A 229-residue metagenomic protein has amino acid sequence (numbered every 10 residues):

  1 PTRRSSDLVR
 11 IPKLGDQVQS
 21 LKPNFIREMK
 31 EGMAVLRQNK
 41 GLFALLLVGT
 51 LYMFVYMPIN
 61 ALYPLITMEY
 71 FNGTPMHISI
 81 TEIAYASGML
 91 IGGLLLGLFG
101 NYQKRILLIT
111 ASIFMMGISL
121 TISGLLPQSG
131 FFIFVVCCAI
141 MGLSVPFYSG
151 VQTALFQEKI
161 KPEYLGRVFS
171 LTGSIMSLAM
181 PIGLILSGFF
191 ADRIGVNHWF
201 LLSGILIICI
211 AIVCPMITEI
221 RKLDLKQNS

Functional and structural regions predicted by a protein language model:
P1-S5: Short, small-residue-biased leader/transition segments that mark boundaries at the very start of proteins
R10, I59-Y63: Transmembrane helices with small-residue packing motifs
I11-L47: Juxtamembrane intracellular "pre-TM" segments in multi-pass secondary transporters
S20-L21, Y52, I175: A generic structural signal for short
K30, R37, Y63-S229: C-terminal transmembrane bundle of multi-pass solute transporters/carriers
R37-P58, A139: Pair of pore-lining "gating" transmembrane helices in MFS-fold secondary transporters
